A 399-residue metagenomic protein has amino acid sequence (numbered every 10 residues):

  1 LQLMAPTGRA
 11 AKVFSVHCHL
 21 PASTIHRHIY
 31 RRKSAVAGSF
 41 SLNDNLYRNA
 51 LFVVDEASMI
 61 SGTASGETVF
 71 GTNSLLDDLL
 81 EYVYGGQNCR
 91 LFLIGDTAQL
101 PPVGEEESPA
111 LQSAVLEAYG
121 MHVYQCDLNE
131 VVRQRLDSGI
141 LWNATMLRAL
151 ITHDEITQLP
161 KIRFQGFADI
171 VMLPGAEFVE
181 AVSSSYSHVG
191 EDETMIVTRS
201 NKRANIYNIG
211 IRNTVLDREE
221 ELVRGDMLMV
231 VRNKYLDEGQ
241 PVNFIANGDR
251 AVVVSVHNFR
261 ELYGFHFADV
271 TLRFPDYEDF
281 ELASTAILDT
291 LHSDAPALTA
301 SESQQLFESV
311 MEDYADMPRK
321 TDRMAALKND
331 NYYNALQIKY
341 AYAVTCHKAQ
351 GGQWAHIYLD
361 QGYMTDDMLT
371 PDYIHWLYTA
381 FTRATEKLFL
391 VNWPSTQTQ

Functional and structural regions predicted by a protein language model:
L1-P160: ASCE P-loop NTPase helicase motor core
L3, F92-L93, I196, L359 (+1 more regions): Structural beta-sheet core signal
L3, N43-D44, Y186, V242-I245 (+3 more regions): Replace "in large, NTP-powered and nucleic-acid-processing enzymes" with "in large, NTP-powered factors and other
T7, S200, G351: Short, conserved phosphate/pyrophosphate- and ester-handling motifs at nucleotide-, phospho-/glycolipid
H19, I211-V215, H375-Y378: Short, solvent-exposed amphipathic alpha-helical segments in soluble enzyme and RNA/protein-processing domains
F40, G239-P241, D372-L377: Short beta-alpha junctions and helix-cap segments that line functional grooves
V83-C89, T97-V254, N258-S301: Conserved helicase motor core of P-loop NTPases
G264-Q399: C-terminal accessory regions
